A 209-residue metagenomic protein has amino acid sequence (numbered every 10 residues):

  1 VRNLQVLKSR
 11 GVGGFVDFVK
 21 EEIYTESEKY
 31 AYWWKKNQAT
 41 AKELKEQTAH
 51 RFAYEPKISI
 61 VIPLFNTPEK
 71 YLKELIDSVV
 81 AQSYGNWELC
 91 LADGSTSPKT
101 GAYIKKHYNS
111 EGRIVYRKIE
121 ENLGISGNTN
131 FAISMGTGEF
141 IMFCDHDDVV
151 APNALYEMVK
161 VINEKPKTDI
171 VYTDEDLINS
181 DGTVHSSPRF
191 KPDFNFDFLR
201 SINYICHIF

Functional and structural regions predicted by a protein language model:
L7-S78: N-proximal low-complexity "stem/linker" segments adjacent to membrane-targeting elements
I76-N86: Short, acidic, metal-binding catalytic loop of nucleotide-sugar glycosyltransferases
G85, D93-A102, E121, D145: A conserved acidic beta->alpha catalytic loop
I119-G136: Glycine-rich, basic loop-to-helix element that forms the pyrophosphate-binding segment of sugar-nucleotide handling
S126, S134, V184-F209: A recurrent flexible, glycine/aromatic-enriched loop bordering the glycosyltransferase active site that acts as
I141: Short aromatic/hydrophobic "clamp" motif used to bind/position activated sugar donors
D145-V149, D174: The conserved acidic donor/metal-binding loop of glycosyltransferases
N153-V184: Conserved donor NDP-sugar-binding/catalytic core segment of glycosyltransferases
